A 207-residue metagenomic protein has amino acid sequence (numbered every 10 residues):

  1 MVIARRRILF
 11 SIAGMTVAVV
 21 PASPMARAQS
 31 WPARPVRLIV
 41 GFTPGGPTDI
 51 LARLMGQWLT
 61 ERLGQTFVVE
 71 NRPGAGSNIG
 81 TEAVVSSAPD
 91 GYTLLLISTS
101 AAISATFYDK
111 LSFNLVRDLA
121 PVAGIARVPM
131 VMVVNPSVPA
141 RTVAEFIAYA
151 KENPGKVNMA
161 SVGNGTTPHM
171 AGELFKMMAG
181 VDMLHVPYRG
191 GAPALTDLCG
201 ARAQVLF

Functional and structural regions predicted by a protein language model:
M1, S23-I39: C-terminal segment of N-terminal export signals and the immediately downstream linker at the start of the mature
M1-M15: N-terminal secretory signal peptides and thylakoid transit peptides that target proteins across membranes
I12, S30, P35, W58 (+8 more regions): Conserved functional loop/turn residues at catalytic and ligand-binding sites
R34-F42, V68, K156-A160: Short, well-ordered beta-strand elements
L38-L51, G74-A75, S161-T167: Extracytoplasmic "Venus flytrap"
I50-Q57, A75-S112, Y149, T166-G172 (+1 more regions): Pocket-flanking alpha-helical
S86-G91, T106-P193: Hinge/capping helix and adjacent helix->loop/strand transition within the periplasmic-binding protein
